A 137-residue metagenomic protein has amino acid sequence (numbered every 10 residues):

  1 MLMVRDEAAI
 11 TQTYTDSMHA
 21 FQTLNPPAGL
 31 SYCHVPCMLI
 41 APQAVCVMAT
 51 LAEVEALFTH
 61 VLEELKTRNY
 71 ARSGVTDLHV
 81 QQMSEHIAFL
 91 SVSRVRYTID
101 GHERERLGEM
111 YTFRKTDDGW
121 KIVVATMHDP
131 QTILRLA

Functional and structural regions predicted by a protein language model:
M1-Y32, I133-A137: Short, low-complexity N-terminal intrinsically disordered segments enriched in polar/charged residues
Y14-S17, F21, C33, V54 (+3 more regions): Hydrophobic alpha-helical core bundles mediating ligand binding, dimerization, or RNAP-core interactions
P26-L78, H86: A solvent-exposed, acidic/Ser-Thr-rich amphipathic alpha-helical stretch
V75-V80, R94-R96, G108-R114: Hydrophobic/aromatic beta-strand elements that line small-molecule binding cavities or substrate pockets in beta-rich
V80-I87, F113-G119: A short, structured loop/turn motif at beta-sheet edges
R96-R104: Short, cysteine-centered beta-strand-loop-beta hairpins and adjacent loop/turn segments enriched in charged/polar
R106-L136: Short beta-strand edge/turn micro-motifs at domain boundaries
